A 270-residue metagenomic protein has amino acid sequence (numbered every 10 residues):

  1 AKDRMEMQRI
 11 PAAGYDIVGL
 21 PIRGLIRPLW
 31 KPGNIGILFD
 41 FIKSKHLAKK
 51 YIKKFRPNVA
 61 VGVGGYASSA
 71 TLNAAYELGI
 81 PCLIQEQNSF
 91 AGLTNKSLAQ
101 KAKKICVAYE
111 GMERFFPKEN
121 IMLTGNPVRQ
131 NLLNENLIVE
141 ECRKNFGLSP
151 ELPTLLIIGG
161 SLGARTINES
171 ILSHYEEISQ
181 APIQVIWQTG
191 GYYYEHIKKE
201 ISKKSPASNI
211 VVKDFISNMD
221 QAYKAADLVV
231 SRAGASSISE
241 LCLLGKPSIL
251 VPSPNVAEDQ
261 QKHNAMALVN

Functional and structural regions predicted by a protein language model:
A1-D40, K45, G191-Y193: Conserved nucleotide-sugar phosphate-binding/catalytic loop shared by glycosyltransferases and other
M5, P11, Y15-D16, Y76-E140: Active-site-proximal region of nucleotide-activated glycan assembly enzymes, centered on histidine/acidic-rich loops
M5, R9-A13, L137-K144, L148-V229 (+1 more regions): Donor-nucleotide binding loops and adjacent catalytic segments primarily of GT-B fold Leloir glycosyltransferases
Y15, I80-P81, D227-L228, G245-S253: Structural loop-to-beta junction motif characteristic of Rossmann-like glycosyltransferase folds
L47-V61, A67-L83, K96-K101: Glycosyltransferases and closely related glycan-assembly transferases that use nucleotide-activated donors
P57-V59, K224-I238, K246-P247: Acidic donor-binding loop of glycosyltransferase active sites
N73, D220, I238-K246, M266: Short alpha-helical segment that forms part of, or immediately flanks, the ligand-binding pocket in carbohydrate-active
L243-N270: Catalytic binding pocket for nucleotide-activated donors in carbohydrate/polymer assembly enzymes
